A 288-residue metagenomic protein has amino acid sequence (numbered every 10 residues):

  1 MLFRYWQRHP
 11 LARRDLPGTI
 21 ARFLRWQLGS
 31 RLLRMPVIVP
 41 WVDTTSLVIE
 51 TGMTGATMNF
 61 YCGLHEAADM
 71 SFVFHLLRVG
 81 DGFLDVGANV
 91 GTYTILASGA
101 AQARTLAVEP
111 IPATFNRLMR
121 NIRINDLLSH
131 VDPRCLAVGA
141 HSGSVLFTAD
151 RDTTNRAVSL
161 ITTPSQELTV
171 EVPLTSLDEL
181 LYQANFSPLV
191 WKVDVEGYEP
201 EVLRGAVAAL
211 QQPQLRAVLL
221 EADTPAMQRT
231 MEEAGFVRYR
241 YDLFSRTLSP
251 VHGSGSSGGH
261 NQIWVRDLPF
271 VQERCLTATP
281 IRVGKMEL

Functional and structural regions predicted by a protein language model:
M1-L288: Phosphate/nucleotide-binding beta-alpha loop and adjacent structural elements of enzyme active sites
